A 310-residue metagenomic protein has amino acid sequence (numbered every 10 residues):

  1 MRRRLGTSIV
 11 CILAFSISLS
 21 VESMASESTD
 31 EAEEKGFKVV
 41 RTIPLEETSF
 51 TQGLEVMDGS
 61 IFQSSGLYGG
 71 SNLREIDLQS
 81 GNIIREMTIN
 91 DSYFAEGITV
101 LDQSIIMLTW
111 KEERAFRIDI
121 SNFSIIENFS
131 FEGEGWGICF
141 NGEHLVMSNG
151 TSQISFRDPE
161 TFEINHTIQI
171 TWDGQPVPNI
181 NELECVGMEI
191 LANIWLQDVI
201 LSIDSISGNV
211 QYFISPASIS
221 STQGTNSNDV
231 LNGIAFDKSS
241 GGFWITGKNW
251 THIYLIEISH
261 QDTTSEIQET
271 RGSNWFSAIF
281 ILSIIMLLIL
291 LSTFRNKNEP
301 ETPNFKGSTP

Functional and structural regions predicted by a protein language model:
M1-T29, T264-P310: Secretory targeting signatures
S28-T48, S80-N82: A short helix->beta-strand "capping" segment at the edge of beta-propeller domains
V40-N72, M87-T88, S92-T99, G247-N249: Beta-strand-rich domains and repeat architectures in extracellular enzymes and scaffolds, especially beta-propellers
E47-D58, D91-L101, F131-H144, S148 (+2 more regions): Beta-rich, blade/repeat-based domains predominating in secreted/periplasmic proteins but also intracellular
F62-Y68, I105-E112, M147-S152, A192-L196 (+1 more regions): Conserved beta-strand positions in repeat-built beta-propeller and related beta-rich domains
D77-G81, D119-F123, P159-F162, D204-G208 (+1 more regions): Short loop/turn segments that connect beta-strands within beta-propeller blades
G81-R117, I125-G135: Blade-loop segments of beta-propeller domains
G233-Q268: Blade-level signature of beta-propeller repeat domains, shared across WD40, Kelch, NHL, RCC1 and BNR/Asp-box propellers
